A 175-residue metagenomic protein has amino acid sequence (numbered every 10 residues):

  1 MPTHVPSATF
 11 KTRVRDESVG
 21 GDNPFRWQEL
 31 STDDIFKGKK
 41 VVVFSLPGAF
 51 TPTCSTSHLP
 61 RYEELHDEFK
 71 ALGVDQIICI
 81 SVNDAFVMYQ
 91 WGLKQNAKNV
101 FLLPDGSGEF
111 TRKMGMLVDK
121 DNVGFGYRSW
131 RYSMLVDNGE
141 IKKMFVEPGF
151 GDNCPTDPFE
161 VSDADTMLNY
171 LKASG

Functional and structural regions predicted by a protein language model:
M1-G175: Chalcogenol-based redox active-site neighborhoods
